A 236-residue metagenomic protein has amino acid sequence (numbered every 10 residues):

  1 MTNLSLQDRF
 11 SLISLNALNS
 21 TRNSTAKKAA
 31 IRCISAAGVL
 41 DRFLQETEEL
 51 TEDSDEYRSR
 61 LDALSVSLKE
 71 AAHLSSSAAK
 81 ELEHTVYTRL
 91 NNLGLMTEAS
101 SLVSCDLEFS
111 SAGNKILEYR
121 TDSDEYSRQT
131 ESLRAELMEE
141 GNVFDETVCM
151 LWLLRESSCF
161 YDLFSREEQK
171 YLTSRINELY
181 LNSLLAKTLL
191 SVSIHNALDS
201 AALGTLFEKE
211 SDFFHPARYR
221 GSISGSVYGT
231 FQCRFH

Functional and structural regions predicted by a protein language model:
M1-T85, N91, L189, I194-H236: Short, amphipathic alpha-helical interface elements at domain boundaries that mediate macromolecular binding
F43, N91, L95, M138 (+1 more regions): Hydrophobic/aromatic-lined pockets within catalytic cores
E49-V66, E83-H84, N91, T97-M138: Accessory beta->alpha helical hairpin/"wing" motif in late/C-terminal subdomains of nucleic-acid enzymes
S101-S104, Y119-H236: Short hydrophobic helical membrane-anchoring segments positioned at the boundary with long low-complexity
